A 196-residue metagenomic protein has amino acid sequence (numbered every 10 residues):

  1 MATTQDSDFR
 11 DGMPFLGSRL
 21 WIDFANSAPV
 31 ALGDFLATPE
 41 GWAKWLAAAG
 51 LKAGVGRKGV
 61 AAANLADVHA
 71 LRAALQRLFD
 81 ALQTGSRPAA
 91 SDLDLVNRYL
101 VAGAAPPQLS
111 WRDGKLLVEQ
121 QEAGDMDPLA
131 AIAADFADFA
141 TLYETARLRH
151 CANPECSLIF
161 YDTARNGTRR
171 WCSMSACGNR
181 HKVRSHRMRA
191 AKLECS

Functional and structural regions predicted by a protein language model:
M1-H150, S157, C195-S196: Short helix-coil boundary/hinge micro-motifs
E144-H150, F160-T168, R184, M188: Short conserved catalytic/interaction loops centered on acidic-Pro-aromatic/His motifs
H150-E155, M174-A176: Short, cysteine/histidine-rich loop/knuckle motifs that typically chelate Zn2+
G167-G178: Cysteine-rich micro-motifs
A176-L193: Basic DNA-binding region of bZIP-type proteins
